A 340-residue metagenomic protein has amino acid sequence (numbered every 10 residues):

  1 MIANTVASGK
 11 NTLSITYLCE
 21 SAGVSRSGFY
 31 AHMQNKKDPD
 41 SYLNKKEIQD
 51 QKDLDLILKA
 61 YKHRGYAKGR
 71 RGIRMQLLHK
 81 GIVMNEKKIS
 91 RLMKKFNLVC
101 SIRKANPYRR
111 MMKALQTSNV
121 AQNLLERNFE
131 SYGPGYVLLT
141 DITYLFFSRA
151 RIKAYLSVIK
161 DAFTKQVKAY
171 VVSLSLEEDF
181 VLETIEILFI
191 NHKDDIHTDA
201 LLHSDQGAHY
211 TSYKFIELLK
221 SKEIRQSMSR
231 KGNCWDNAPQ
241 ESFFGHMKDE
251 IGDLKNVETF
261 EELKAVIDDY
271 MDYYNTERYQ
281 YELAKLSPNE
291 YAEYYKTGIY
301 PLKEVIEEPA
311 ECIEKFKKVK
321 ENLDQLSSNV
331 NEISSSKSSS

Functional and structural regions predicted by a protein language model:
M1-T12, L54, L58-H63: Short, amphipathic alpha-helical "recognition" segments used to contact nucleic acids or chromatin
I2, L18-C19, F29, I57 (+16 more regions): Mobile genetic element proteins and their domesticated derivatives, centered on retroelements and DNA transposons
T5-M33, K95-F96: Structured, non-catalytic alpha/beta "coupling" segments that mediate domain-domain communication and provide generic
C19, Y30-G133, N233, P288 (+1 more regions): Basic, flexible linker segments flanking DNA-binding modules in nucleic acid-interacting mobile-element proteins
V83-V158, E183-I187, N191-H192, H197-T198 (+2 more regions): Mobile-element integrase/transposase regions, centering on the N-terminal DNA-binding/Zn-coordinating module
M111-M112, S204-Q206, S212-I216, M228-K248 (+2 more regions): RNase H-like two-metal-ion nuclease catalytic core shared by retroviral integrases and related mobile-element nucleases
D161-A162, V172-E177: A short acidic/small-residue loop/turn micro-motif
K220-I224, H246-S340: C-terminal domain-tail junction helix/linker
